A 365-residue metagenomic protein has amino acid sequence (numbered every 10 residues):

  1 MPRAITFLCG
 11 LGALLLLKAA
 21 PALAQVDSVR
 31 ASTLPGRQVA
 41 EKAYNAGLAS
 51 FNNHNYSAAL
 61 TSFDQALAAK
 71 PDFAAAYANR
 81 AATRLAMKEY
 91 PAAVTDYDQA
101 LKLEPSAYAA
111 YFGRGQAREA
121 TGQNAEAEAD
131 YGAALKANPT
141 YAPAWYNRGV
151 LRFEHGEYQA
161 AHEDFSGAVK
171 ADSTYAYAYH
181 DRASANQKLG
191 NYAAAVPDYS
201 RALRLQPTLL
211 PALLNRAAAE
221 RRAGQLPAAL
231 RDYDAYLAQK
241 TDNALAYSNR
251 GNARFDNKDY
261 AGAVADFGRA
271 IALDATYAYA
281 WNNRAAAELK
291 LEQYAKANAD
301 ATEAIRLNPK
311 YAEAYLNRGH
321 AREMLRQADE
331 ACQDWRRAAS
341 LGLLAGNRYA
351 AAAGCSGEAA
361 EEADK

Functional and structural regions predicted by a protein language model:
P2-K365: Alpha-helical tetratricopeptide repeat
